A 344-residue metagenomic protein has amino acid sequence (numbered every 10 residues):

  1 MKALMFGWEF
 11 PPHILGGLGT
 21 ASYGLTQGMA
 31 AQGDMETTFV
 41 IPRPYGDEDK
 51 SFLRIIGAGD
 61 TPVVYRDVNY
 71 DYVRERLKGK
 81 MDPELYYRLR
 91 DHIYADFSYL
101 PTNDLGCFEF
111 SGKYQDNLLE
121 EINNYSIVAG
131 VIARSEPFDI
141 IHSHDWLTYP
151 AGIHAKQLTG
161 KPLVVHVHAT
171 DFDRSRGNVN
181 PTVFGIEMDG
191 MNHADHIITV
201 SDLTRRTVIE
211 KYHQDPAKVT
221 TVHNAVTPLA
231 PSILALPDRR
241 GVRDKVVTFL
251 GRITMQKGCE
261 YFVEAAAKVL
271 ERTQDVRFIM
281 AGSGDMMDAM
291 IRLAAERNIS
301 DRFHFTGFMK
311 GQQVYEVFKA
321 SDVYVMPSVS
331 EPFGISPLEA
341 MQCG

Functional and structural regions predicted by a protein language model:
M35-A133: A conserved catalytic-core segment of Leloir-type glycosyltransferases
I198, G241-A266, I279: Conserved donor-binding/catalytic core segment of Leloir-type glycosyltransferases
L203, A225: Carbohydrate-associated surface elements
A289-M309: Nucleotide-activated donor-binding/catalytic signature segment of Leloir-type glycosyltransferases, i.e., the conserved
F308-M309, E316-S321: Short alpha-helical donor nucleotide-sugar binding micro-motif in glycosyltransferases
V329: Aromatic "clamp/platform" in nucleotide-sugar-dependent glycosyltransferases that forms part of the donor/acceptor
G334-P337: Short glycine/serine-rich donor-binding loops of glycosyltransferases
